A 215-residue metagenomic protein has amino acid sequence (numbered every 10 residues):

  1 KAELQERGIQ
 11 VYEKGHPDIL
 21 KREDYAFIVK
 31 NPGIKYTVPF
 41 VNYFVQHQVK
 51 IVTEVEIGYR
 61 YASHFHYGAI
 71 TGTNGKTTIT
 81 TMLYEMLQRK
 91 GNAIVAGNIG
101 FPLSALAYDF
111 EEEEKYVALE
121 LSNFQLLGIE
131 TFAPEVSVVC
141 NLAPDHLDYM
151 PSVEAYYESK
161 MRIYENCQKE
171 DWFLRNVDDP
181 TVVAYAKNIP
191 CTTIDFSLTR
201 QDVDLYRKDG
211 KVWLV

Functional and structural regions predicted by a protein language model:
K1-E3: NAD(P)-binding Rossmann-fold cofactor-contacting core
Q5-K21: Glycine-rich, highly charged phosphate/nucleotide-binding loops
Y12, A133-V138, D209-L214: Short, flexible, mixed-charge acidic loops at enzyme active sites
D18-E23, P32-V177, T181-T192: Phosphate-binding loop of NTP-binding sites
R22, A26, N31, P151-E154 (+1 more regions): Adenine nucleotide phosphate-binding catalytic loops in nucleotide-utilizing enzymes
